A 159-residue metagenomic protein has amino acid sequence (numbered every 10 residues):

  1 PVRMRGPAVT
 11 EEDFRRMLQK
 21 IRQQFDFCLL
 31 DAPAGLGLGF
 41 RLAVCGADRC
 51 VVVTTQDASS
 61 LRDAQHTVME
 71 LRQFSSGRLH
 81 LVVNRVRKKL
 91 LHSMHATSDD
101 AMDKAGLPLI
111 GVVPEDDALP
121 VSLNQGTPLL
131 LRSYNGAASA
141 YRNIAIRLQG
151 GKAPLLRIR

Functional and structural regions predicted by a protein language model:
P1-F25, A34-F40, R142-I158: Flexible phosphate-sensing "switch/lid" loops adjacent to ATP/NTP-binding sites across phosphate-transfer
R3, R49-C50, T127-L130: A short, mixed-charge helix-start or loop-turn motif at secondary-structure junctions
R5, L109, L119, Q125-G126: Glycine-rich, flexible loop/turn motifs
E12-Q23, F27-E115, V121: Conserved catalytic-core segment of NTP-binding enzymes
V82-V86, G136-I146: Short, basic, helix/turn surface patches
L123-S139: C-terminal boundary of histidine-terminating zinc-finger modules
